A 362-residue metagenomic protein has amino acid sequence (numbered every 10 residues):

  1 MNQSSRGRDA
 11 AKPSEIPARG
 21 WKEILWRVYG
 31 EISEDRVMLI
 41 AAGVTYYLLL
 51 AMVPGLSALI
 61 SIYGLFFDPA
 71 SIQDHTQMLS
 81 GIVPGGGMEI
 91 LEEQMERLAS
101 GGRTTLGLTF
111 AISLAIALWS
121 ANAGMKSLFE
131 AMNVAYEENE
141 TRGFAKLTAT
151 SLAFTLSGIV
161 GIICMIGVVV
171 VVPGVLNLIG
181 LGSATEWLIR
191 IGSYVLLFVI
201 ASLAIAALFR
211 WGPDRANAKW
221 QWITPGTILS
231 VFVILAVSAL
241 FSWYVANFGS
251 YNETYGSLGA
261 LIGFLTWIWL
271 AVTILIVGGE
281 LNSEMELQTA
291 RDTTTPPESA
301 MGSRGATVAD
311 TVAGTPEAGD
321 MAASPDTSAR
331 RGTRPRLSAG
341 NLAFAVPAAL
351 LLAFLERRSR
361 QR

Functional and structural regions predicted by a protein language model:
M1-R362: Membrane-embedded alpha-helices and immediately adjacent juxtamembrane helical segments in alpha-helical membrane
